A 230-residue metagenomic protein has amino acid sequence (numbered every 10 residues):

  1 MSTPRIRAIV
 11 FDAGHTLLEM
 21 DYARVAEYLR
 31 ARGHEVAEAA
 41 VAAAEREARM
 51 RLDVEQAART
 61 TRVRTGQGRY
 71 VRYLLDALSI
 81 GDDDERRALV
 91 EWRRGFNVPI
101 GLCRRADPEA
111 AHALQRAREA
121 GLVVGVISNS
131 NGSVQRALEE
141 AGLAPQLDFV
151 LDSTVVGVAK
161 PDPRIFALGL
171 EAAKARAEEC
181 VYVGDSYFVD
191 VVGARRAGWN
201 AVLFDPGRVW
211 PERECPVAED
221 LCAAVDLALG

Functional and structural regions predicted by a protein language model:
M1-T16, A39, D83-R86, V90 (+2 more regions): Asp-based, Mg2+/Mn2+-dependent phosphohydrolase catalytic module
S2-Q115, A120, R136: N-terminal helical cap/lid subdomain that shapes the substrate entry/recognition surface in HAD-like hydrolases
